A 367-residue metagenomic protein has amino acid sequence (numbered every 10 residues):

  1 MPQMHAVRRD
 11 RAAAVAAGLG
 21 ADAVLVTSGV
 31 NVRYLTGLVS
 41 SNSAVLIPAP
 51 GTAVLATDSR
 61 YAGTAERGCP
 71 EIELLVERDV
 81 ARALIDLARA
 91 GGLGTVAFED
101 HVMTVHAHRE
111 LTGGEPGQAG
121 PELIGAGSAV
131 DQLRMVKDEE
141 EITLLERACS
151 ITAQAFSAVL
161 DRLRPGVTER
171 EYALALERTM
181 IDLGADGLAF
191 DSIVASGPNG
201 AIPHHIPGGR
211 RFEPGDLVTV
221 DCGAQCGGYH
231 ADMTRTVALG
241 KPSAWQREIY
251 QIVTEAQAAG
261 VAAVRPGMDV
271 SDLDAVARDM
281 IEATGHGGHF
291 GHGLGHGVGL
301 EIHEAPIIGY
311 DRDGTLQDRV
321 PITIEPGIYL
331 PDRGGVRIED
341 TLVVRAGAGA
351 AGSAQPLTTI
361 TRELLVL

Functional and structural regions predicted by a protein language model:
M1-L367: Active-site neighborhoods and metal-handling regions in enzymes and metal-associated proteins
